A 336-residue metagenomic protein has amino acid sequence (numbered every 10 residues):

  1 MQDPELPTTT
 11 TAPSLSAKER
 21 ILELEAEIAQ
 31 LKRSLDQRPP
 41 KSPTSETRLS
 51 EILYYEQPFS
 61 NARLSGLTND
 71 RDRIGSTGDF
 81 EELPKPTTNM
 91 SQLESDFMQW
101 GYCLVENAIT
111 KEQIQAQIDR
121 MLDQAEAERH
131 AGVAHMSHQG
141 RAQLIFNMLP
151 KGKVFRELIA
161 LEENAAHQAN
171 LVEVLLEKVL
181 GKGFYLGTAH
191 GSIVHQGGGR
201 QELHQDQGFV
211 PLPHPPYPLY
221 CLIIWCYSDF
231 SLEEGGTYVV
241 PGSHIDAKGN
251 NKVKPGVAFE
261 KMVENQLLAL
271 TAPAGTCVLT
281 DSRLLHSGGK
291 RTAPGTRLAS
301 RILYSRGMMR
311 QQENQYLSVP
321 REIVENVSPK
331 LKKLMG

Functional and structural regions predicted by a protein language model:
E25, P43-W100, E106-L203, F209: Non-heme Fe(II)-dependent double-stranded beta-helix
L49-F59, L64-E82, L284-G336: Non-heme Fe(II)/2-oxoglutarate
H195, V240-A247, R297, L303-M309: Short edge-strand/loop segments of extracellular domains
G199-D206, P213-H214, E233-V239, K248-K252 (+2 more regions): A short secondary-structure junction signal
P213-L232, T271-A272, L303-R306: Short, conserved beta-strand element in jelly-roll/cupin
F230-G289, R321-P329: Double-stranded beta-helix
